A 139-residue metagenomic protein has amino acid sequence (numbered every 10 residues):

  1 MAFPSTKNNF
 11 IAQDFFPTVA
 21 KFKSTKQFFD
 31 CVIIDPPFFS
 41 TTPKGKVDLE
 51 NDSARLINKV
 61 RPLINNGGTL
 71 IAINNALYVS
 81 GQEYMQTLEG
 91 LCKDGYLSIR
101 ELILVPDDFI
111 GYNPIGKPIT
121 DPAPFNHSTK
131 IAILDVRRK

Functional and structural regions predicted by a protein language model:
M1-I33: S-adenosyl-L-methionine
A12, F29-K59: Mobile active-site "lid"/loop adjacent to the S-adenosyl-L-methionine
D14-F16, F38, A76: Active-site-proximal loop/turn and secondary-structure-junction residues that shape catalytic pockets, frequently
V19-A20, S40-P43, G81: Short acidic/glycine-rich loop or secondary-structure boundary segments that cap or lie
K23, I57-R61, E89: A structural alpha-helix within SAM-dependent methyltransferase catalytic domains
K23-S24, K44-V47, Y84-M85: Short amphipathic alpha-helical segments
I64-N66: Helix-to-beta-strand junctions that scaffold the AdoMet/dcAdoMet cofactor pocket in Class I SAM-dependent enzymes
T69-K139: C-terminal catalytic and target-recognition region of SAM-dependent MTase-like enzymes, primarily methyltransferases
